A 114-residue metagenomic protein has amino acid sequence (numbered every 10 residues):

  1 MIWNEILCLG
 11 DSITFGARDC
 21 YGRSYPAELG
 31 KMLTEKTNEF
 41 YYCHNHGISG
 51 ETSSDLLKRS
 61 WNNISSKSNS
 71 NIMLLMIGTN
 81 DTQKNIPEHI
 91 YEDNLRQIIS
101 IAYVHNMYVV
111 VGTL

Functional and structural regions predicted by a protein language model:
M1-S49, S54, R59-N69: Serine-esterase "nucleophile elbow" of acetyl-processing enzymes
K31, E39, D55-L114: Alpha-helical cap/lid subdomain in secreted, periplasmic, or secretory-pathway luminal O-acyl-processing enzymes
